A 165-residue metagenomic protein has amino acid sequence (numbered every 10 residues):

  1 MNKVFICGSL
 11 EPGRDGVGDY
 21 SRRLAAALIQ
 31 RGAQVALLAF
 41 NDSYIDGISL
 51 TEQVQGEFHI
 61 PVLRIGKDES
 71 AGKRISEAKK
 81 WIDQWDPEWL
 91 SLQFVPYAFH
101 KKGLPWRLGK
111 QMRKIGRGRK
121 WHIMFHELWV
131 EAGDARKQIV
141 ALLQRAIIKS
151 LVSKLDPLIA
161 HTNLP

Functional and structural regions predicted by a protein language model:
M1-R14, L90-P96: Nucleotide-activated donor-dependent transferases that construct or modify glycoconjugates
K3, Q34-A36, W121: Hydrophobic anchor at the start of a short beta-strand that flanks the dinucleotide cofactor-binding loop
C7-G8, P12-G13, A26-W85: N-terminal strand-loop element at the rim of the active site of nucleotide-sugar-dependent glycosyltransferases
G13-A27, L104-L108, L143: Conserved alpha-helical elements of sugar-nucleotide-dependent glycosyltransferases
V17-Y20, F40, H161-L164: Replace "coordinates the UDP/GDP/TDP-sugar" with "coordinates nucleotide-activated sugar donors
R64, K79-P105, R119-M124, P157-T162: Short N-terminal targeting/anchoring amphipathic segment
K110-R117, I139-A160: Membrane-proximal helix-turn-helix segments that form the acceptor-binding/catalytic region of lipid-linked
R119-A146: Acceptor-binding helix/loop patch of EC 2.4 sugar-transfer enzymes, predominantly nucleotide-sugar-dependent
